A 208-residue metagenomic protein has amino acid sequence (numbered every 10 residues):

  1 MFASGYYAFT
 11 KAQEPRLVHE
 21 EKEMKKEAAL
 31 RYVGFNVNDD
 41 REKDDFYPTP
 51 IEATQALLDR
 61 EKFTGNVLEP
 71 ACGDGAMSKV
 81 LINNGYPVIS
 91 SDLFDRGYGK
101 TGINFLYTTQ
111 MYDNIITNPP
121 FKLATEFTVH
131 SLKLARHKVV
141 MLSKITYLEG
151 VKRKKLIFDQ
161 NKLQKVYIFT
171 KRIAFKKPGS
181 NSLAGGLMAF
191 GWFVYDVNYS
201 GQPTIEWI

Functional and structural regions predicted by a protein language model:
M1-I208: Class I S-adenosyl-L-methionine-dependent methyltransferase catalytic core
